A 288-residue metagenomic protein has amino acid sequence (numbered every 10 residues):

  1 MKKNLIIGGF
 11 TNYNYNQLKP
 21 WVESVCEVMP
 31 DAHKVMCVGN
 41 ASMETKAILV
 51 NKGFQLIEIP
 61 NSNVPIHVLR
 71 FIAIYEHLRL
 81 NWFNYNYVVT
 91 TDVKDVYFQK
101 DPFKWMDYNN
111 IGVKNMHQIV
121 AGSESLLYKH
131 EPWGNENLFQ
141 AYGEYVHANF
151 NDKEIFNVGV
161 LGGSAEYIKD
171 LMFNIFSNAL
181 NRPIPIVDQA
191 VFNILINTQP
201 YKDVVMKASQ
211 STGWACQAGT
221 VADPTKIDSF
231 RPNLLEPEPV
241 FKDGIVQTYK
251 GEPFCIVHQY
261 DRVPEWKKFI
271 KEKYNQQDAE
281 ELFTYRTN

Functional and structural regions predicted by a protein language model:
M1-L5, E272-N288: Juxtamembrane luminal stem/stalk of type II transmembrane Golgi/ER carbohydrate-processing enzymes
M1-N86, E166: N-terminal anchoring/stem segment of glycosyltransferases
F10-N14, S125-L127, R262-V263: Short polar catalytic/cofactor-binding loops
L18-K19, T45-L49, F98-F103, M172 (+1 more regions): A short acidic (Asp/Glu
V64-P65, F71-I74, F98-Q99, M106-N115 (+3 more regions): Membrane-interface amphipathic segments in extracytoplasmic regions
A73-G134: GT-A fold catalytic core of metal-dependent nucleotide-sugar glycosyltransferases, centered on the diacidic
E136-D152: Short, flexible, basic/aromatic active-site loop/helix in glycosyltransferases
F150-F269: Catalytic core and acceptor-binding pocket of nucleotide-sugar-dependent glycosyltransferases
